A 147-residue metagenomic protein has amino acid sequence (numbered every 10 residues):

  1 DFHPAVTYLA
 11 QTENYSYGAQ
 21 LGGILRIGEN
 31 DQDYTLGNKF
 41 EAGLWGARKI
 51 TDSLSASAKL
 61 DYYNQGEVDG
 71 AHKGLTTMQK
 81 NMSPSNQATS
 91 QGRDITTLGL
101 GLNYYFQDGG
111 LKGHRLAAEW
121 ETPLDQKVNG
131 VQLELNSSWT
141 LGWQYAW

Functional and structural regions predicted by a protein language model:
D1-E29, M82-Q91, D125: Outer-membrane pore/translocation modules
D33-W147: Outer membrane beta-barrel transmembrane domains
